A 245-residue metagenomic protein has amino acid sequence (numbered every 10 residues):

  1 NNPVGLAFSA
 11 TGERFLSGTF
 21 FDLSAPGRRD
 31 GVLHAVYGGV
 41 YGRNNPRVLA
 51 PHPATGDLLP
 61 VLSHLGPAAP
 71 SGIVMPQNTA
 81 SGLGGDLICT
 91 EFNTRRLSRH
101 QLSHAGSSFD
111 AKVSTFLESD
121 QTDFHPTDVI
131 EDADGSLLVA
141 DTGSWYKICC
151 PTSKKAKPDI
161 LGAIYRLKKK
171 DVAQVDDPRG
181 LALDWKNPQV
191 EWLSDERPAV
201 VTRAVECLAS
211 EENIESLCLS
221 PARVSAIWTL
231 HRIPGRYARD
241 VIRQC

Functional and structural regions predicted by a protein language model:
N1-P188, R203: Beta-propeller domains with acidic blade repeats across secreted/periplasmic ectodomains and cytosolic WD/CNH propellers
P178-L183, V190-S194, P198-S210, P221-R236 (+1 more regions): Structural detector for internal amphipathic alpha-helices that build alpha-solenoid repeat scaffolds
